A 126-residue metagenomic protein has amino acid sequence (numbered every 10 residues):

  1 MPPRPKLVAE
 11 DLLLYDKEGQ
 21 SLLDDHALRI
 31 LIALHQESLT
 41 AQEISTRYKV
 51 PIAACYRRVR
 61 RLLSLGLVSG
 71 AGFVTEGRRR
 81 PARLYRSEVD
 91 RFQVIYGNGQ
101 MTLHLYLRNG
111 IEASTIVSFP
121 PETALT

Functional and structural regions predicted by a protein language model:
P2-Q20: Short, Lys/Arg-enriched N-terminal segment that forms or immediately precedes the first helix of a structured domain
Y15-D24, T40, A71-Y96: Short, cationic-aromatic polyanion-contact patches
L28-I32: Pre-recognition alpha-helix immediately N-terminal to the DNA-recognition helix within helix-turn-helix or winged-helix
Q36-E43: Short capping segments at the starts of secondary-structure elements
E43-K49, L62: A short acidic, leucine-rich amphipathic alpha-helix
V89-T126: Amphipathic alpha-helical dimerization/coiled-coil segments that flank or bridge DNA-binding/regulatory modules
